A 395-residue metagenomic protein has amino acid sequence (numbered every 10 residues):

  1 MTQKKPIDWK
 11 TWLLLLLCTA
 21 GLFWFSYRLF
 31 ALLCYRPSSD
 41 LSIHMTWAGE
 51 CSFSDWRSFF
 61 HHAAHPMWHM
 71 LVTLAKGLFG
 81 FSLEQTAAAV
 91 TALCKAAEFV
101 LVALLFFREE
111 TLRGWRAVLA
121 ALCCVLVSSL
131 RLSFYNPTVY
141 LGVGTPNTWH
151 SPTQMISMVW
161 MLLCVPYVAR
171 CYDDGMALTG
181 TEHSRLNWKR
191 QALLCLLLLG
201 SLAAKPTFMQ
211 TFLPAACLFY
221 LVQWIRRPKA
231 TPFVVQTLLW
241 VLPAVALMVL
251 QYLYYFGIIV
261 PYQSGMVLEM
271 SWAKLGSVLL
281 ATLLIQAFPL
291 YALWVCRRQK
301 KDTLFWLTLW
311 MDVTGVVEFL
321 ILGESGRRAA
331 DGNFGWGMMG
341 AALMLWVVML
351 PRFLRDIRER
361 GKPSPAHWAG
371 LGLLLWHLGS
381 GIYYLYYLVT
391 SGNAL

Functional and structural regions predicted by a protein language model:
M1-Y27, T111-L119: Start-transfer (signal-anchor) and selected internal transmembrane alpha helices of multi-pass inner/ER membrane
T11-L14, H61, R113-L119, L186-R190 (+3 more regions): Membrane-interfacial loop-to-transmembrane alpha-helix junctions, especially the N-terminal start
I43-G49, S54-Q85: Short hydrophobic/aromatic helix or loop-helix immediately within or flanking a transmembrane segment in polytopic
T86-G114, L163: Transmembrane-helix motifs of polytopic, lipid-linked glycan transferases
W115-Y172, G276-L283, G332-A341: Membrane-interface micro-motifs in multi-pass membrane enzymes
E182-H183, R190-P206, C217: Membrane-interface alpha helices of multi-pass inner-membrane proteins
F212-V241: Perimembrane helix-loop-helix junctions
L247-V249, Y255-L395: Transmembrane helical bundles and short interhelical boundary loops of multi-pass, membrane-embedded
